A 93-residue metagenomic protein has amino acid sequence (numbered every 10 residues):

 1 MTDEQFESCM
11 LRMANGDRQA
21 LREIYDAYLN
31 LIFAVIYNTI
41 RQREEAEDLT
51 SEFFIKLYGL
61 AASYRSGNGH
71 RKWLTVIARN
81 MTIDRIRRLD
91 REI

Functional and structural regions predicted by a protein language model:
M1-L11, E23: Intrinsic, short, N-terminal disordered tails of RNA polymerase sigma-factor systems
T2, S66-G67: Residue-level signature of the cytosolic catalytic core of signaling kinases
R12-N15, R88: Charged, alpha-helical scaffolding/interaction elements associated with membrane systems
A14-E23, F33-E52: Short, charged helix-capping/linker segments at alpha-helix termini
I24-Y28, I32, A78: Hydrophobic/aromatic residues within well-ordered alpha-helical segments
A34, D48-I55, G59, N68-N80: Structural recognition of an alpha-helix C-terminal capping motif at a helix-to-coil junction
A62-S66, V76-I93: Arg/Lys-rich amphipathic alpha helix in sigma70-family domain 2
